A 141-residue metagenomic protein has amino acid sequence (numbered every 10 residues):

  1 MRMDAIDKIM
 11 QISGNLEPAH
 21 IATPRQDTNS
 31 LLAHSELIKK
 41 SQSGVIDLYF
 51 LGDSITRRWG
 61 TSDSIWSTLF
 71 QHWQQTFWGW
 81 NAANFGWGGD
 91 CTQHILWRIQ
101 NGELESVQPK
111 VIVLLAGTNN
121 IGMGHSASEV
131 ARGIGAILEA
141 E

Functional and structural regions predicted by a protein language model:
M1-L51, I55-Q71: N-terminal secretory targeting modules
S30-L37, D90-E103: A Trp-anchored, charged/polar loop motif used as the substrate-binding/catalytic surface of acyl/ester-handling
S54-R58, G88-T92, T118-M123: Solvent-exposed loop/turn segments at secondary-structure junctions within structured extracellular/periplasmic domains
T68-N81, W97-E141: Alpha-helical cap/lid subdomain in secreted, periplasmic, or secretory-pathway luminal O-acyl-processing enzymes
N84-G86: Residue-level recognition of beta-strand->loop/alpha-helix junctions
